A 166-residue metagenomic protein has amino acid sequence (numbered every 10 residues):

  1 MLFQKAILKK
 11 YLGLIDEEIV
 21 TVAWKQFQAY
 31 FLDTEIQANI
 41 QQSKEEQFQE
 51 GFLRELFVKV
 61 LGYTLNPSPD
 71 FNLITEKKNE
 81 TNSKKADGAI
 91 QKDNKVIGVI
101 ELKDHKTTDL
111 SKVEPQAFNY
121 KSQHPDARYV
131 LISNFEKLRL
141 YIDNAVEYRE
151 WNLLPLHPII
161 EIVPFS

Functional and structural regions predicted by a protein language model:
M1-Y129, K137, D143-E147: A short, conserved, highly charged catalytic patch centered on acidic carboxylates
Y11, E136-S166: Domain-level recognition of nuclease-like catalytic cores that cleave nucleotide substrates
